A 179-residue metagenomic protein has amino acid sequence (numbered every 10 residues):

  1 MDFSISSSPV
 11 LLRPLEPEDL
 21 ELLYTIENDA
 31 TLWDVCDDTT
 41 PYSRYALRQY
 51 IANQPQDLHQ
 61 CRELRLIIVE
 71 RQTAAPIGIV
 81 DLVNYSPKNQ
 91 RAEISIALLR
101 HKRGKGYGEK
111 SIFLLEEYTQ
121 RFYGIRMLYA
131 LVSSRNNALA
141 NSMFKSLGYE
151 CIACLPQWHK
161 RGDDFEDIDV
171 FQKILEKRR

Functional and structural regions predicted by a protein language model:
M1-D19, R65, V69-R179: Acyl-donor (CoA/ACP) binding surface of acyl/acetyltransferases
V10-L11, E16-C36: Short amphipathic alpha-helix that is part of the acyltransferase structural core
Y24, P55-L58, Q120: N-terminal cationic-hydrophobic initiation segments that often serve targeting/anchoring roles
T31-N53: Conserved GNAT-fold acetyl-CoA-binding loop/helix
N53-Q56, W158-K160: Short, P/G- and charge-enriched loop/turn segments at secondary-structure junctions
Q54-I67: A short helix-loop-beta-strand connector motif used in the catalytic cores of GNAT acetyltransferases and, in some
